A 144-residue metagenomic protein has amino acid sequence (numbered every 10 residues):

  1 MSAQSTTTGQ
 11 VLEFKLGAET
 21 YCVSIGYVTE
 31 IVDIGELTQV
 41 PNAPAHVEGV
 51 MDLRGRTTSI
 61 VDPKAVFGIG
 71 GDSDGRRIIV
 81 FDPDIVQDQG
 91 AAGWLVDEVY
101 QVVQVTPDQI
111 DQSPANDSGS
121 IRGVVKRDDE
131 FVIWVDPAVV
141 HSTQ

Functional and structural regions predicted by a protein language model:
M1-Q144: An acidic, low-aromatic, low-complexity terminal/linker signal
